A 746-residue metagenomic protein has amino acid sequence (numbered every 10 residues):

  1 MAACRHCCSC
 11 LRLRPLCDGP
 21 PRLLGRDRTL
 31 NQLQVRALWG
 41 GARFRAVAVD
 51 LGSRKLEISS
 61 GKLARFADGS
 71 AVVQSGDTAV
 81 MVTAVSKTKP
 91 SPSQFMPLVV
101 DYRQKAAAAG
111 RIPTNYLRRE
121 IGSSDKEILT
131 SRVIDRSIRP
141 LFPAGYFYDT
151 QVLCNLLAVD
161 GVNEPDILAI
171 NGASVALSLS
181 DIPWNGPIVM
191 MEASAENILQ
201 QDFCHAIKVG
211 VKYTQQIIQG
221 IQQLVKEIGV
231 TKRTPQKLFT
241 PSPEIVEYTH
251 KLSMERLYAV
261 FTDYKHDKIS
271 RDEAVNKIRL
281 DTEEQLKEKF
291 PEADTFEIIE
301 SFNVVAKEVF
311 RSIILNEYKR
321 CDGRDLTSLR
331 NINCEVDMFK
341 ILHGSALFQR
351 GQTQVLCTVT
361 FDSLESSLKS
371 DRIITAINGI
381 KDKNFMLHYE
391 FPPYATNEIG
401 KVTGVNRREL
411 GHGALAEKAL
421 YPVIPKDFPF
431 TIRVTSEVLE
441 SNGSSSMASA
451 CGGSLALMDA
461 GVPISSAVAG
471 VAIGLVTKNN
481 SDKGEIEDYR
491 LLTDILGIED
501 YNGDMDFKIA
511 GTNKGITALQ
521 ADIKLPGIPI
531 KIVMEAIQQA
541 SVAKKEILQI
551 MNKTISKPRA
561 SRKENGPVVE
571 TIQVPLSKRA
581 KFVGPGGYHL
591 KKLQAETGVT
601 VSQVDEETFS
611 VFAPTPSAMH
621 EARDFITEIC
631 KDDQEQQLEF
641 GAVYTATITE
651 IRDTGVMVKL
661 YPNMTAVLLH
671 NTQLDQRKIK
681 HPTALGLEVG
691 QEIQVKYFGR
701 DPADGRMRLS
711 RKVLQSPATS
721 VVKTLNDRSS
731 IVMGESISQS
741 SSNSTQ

Functional and structural regions predicted by a protein language model:
M1-L23: N-terminal chloroplast transit peptides
A2, L24-K87, S91-P92, V99 (+4 more regions): Extended amphipathic alpha-helical scaffolds
T29, L33-L38, M96, V100-G110 (+7 more regions): A structural-propensity feature for long, helix-poor, extended segments
W39-R54, A79, Q94-M96, L117 (+8 more regions): Alpha/propeptide regions of enzymes that mature by internal proteolysis
A67-T150, L156-N163, E192, M338 (+3 more regions): Glycine-rich, flexible beta-strand/loop modules in the N-terminal catalytic cores of phosphate-handling
S180-H266, L457-A560: Mobile "lid/hinge" segments at catalytic clefts and subdomain interfaces of large enzymes
K232-P235, F239, E546-I572, E621-T645: Long, charged amphipathic helices and adjacent flexible linkers at domain junctions
P567, L576-Q746: Single-stranded RNA-binding regions, centering on S1/OB-family and related RNA-binding modules
